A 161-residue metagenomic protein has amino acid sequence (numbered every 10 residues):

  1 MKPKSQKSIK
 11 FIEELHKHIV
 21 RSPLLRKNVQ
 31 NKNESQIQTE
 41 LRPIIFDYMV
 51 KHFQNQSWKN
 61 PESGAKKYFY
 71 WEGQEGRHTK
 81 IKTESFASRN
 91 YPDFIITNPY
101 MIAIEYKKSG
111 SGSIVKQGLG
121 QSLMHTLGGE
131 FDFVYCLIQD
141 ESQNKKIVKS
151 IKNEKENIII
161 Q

Functional and structural regions predicted by a protein language model:
M1-Q54: Interdomain/boundary linker segments immediately adjacent to catalytic/signaling cores
R21, T97-M101, G128-D132: Short glycine/proline-enriched coil/turn segments at helix->beta-strand junctions
N28-E40, F46, N55-Y100, G112-I114: Active-site metal-binding core of divalent-cation-utilizing nuclease and nuclease-like domains
I104: Conserved beta3 VAIK motif of the Hanks protein kinase fold
K108: Conserved protein-kinase N-lobe ATP-binding Lys motif
S111-K116, T126-Q161: Nucleic-acid nuclease catalytic cores
Q117-Q121: Charged helix-capping and loop-helix junction motifs
